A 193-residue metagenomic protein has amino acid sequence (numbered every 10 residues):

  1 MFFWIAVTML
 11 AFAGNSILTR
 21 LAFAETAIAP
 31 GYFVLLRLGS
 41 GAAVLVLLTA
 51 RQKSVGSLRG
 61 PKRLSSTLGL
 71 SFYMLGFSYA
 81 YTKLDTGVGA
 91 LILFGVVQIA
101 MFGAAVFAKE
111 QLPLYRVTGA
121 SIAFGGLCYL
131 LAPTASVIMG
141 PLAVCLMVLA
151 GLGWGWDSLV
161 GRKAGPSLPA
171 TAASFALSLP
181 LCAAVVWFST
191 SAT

Functional and structural regions predicted by a protein language model:
M1-Y32, L68, F72-G76, G125 (+2 more regions): Glycine-/small-residue-enriched transmembrane alpha-helix faces in small-molecule transporters and effluxers
F23-E25, Y81-T82, K109, G161-G165: Helix-capping/transition residues at the boundaries of transmembrane alpha-helices and the short helical linkers
Y32-A43, S78-Q111, A150: Specific alpha-helical transmembrane segments that line the substrate/conduction pathway and gating interfaces
L45, T49, L70, L112-A132 (+2 more regions): Hydrophobic transmembrane alpha-helices of multi-pass small-molecule transport proteins
Q52-L93, F102, I122-A123, L127-Y129: Specific transmembrane alpha-helical segments of multi-pass solute transporters/efflux pumps, especially DMT/EamA
L70, L75, G89-V96, V160-L179: Helix-helix packing/entry segments at the starts of transmembrane helices
Y79-L84, A132-G140, R162-K163, S189-T193: Membrane-interface helix caps and helix-loop-helix hairpins in membrane proteins
A90-F94, F107-Y129, G140-V144: Loop-to-transmembrane alpha-helix entry segments
